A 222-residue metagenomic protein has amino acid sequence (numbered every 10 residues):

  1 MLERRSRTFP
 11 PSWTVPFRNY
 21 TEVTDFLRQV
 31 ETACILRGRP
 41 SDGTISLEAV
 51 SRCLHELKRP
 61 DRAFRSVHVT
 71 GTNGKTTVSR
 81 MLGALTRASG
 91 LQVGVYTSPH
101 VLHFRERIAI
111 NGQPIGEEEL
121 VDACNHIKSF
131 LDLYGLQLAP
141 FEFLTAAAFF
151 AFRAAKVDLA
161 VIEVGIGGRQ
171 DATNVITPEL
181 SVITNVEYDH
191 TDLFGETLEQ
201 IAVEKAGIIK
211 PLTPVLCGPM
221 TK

Functional and structural regions predicted by a protein language model:
L2-P40: Charged, amphipathic alpha-helical linker segments immediately N-terminal to NTP-binding catalytic cores
W13-P16, G38-L47, S51-R62, A88-I176 (+3 more regions): ATP-dependent carboxylate-amine ligase catalytic core
V67-V69: Hydrophobic anchor at the beta1->P-loop junction of P-loop NTPases
K75: Conserved lysine of the Walker
V78-L82: Hydrophobic residues within alpha-helices that form the first helical element adjacent to the glycine-rich loop
L180-E187, L212-G218: Conserved beta-strand/loop subsegment of P-loop NTPase cores
A202-K210: Membrane-proximal helix-turn-helix segments that form the acceptor-binding/catalytic region of lipid-linked
